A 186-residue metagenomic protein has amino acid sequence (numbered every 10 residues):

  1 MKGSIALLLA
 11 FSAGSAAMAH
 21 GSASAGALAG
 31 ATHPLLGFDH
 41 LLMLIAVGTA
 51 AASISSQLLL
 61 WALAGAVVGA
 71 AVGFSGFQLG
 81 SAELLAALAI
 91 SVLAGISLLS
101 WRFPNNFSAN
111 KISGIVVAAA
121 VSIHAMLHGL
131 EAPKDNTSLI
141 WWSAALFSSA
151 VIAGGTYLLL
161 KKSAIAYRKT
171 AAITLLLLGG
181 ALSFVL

Functional and structural regions predicted by a protein language model:
K2-L186: Membrane metalloprotein/metal-transporter helix-bundle signature
